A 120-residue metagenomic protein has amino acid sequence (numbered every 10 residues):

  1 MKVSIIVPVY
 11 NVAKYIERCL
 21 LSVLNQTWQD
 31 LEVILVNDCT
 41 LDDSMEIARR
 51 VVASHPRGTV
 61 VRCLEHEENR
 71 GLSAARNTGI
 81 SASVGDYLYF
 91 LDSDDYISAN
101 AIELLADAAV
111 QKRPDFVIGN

Functional and structural regions predicted by a protein language model:
M1-N120: Nucleotide-sugar donor-binding/catalytic module of glycosyltransferases that assemble extracellular/cell-envelope
